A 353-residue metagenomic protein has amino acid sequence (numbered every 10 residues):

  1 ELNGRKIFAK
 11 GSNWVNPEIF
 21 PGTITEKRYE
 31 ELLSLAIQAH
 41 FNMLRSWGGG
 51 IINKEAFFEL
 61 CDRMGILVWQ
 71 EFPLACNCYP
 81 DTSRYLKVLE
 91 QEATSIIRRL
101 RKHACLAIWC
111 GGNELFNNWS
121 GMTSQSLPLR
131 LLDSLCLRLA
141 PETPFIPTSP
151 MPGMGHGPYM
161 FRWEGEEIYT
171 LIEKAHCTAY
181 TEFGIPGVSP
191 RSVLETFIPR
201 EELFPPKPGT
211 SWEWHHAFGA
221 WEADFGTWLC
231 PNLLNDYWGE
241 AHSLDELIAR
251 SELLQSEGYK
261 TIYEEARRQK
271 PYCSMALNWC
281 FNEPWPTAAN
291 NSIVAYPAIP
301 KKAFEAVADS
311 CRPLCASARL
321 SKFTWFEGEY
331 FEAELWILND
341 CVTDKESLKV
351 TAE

Functional and structural regions predicted by a protein language model:
E1-N77, Y85-I108, W214-S256: Active-site-adjacent substrate/metal-binding segments within catalytic domains of carbohydrate-active enzymes
A9-S12, L44-S46, V68-E71, G111 (+3 more regions): Hydrophobic faces of well-ordered beta-strands that scaffold small-molecule active sites in alpha/beta enzyme cores
N16-I19, I51-K54, C76-C78, L115-W119 (+4 more regions): Flexible loop/turn segments at secondary-structure boundaries
I24, R84-V88, T123-L127, A295: Alpha-helix N-cap and loop-to-helix initiation/capping positions
R63-V68, R99-H103, R138-E142, E265-P271 (+1 more regions): Secondary-structure transition/capping motifs at alpha-helix termini and the adjoining loop/turn into the next element
T94-E213, Y272: Active-site region of glycoside hydrolase catalytic domains
W109, E167-E353: Substrate-binding clefts and catalytic carboxylate motifs of secreted carbohydrate-active enzymes
